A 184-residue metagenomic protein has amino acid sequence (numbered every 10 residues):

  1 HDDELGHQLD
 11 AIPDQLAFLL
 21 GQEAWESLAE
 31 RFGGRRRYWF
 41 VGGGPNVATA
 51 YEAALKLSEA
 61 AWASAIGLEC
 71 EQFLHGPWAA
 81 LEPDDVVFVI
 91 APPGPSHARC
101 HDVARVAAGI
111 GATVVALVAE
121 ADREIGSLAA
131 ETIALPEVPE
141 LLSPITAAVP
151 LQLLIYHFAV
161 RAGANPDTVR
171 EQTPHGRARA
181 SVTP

Functional and structural regions predicted by a protein language model:
H1-P184: A SIS-like phosphosugar-recognition module
